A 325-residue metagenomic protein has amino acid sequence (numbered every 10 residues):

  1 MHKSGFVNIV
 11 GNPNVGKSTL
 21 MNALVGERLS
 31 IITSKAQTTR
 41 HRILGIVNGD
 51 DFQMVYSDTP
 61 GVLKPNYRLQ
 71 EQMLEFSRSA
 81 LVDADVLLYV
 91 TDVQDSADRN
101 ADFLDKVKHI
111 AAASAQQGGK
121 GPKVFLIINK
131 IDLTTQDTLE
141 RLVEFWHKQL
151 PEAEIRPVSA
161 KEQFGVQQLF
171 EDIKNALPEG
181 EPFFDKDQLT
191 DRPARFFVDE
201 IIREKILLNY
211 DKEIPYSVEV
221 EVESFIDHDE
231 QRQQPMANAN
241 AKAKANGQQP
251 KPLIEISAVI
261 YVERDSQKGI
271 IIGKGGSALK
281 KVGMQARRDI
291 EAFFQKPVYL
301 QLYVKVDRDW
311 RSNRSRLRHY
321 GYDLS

Functional and structural regions predicted by a protein language model:
M1-L81, T91: Conserved G1/Walker A P-loop phosphate-binding module
G16, G165, A278: Conserved glycine(s) of the Walker
E27, I46, D50, A80-L87 (+9 more regions): Conserved, well-folded catalytic cores of nucleic-acid-processing and energy-transducing macromolecular machines
T39, V62-K64, S96-A97, T134-T135 (+1 more regions): Catalytic P-loop NTPase motifs of RecA-like helicase/translocase cores
D51, Q72-A153: Conserved C-terminal guanine-recognition region of P-loop GTPase G domains, centered on the G4
D58, N129, S159: Active-site glycine-centered loops adjacent to acidic/histidine catalytic or metal-binding residues that shape
P122-K123, D132-T190, A194: Canonical P-loop GTPase G-domain recognition
A194-S325: P-loop NTP-binding site
